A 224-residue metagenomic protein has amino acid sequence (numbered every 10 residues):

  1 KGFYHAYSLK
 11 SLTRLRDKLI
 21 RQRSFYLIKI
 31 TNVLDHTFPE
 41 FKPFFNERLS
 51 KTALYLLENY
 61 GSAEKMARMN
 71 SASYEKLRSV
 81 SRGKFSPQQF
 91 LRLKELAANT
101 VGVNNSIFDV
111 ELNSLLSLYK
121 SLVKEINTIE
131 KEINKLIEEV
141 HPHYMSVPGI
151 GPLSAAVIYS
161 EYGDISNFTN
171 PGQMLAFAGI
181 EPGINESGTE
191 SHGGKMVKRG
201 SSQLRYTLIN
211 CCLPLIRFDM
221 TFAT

Functional and structural regions predicted by a protein language model:
K1-T224: A detector of single, family-specific signature residues that are central to catalytic or substrate-handling motifs
